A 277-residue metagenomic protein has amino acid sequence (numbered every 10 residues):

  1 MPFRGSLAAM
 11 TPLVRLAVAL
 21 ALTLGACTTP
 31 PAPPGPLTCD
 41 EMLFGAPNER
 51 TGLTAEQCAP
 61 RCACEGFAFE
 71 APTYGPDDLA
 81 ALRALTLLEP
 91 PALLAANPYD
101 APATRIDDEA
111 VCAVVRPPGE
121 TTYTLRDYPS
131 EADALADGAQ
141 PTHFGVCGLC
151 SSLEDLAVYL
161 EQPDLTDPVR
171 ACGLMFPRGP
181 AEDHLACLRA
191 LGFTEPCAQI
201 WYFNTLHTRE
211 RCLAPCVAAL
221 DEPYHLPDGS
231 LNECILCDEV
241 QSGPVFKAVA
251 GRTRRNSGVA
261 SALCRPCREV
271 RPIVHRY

Functional and structural regions predicted by a protein language model:
M1-T11: N-terminal secretory signal peptides that target proteins for export/translocation
T11-A19: Sec-dependent signal peptide recognition, specifically the positively charged N-region followed immediately by
L24-A26: C-terminal motif of bacterial Sec signal peptides marking the signal peptidase cleavage site
T28-P34: Bacterial lipoprotein signal-peptidase II cleavage site
P34-Y277: General marker for long, soluble alpha-helical cores
